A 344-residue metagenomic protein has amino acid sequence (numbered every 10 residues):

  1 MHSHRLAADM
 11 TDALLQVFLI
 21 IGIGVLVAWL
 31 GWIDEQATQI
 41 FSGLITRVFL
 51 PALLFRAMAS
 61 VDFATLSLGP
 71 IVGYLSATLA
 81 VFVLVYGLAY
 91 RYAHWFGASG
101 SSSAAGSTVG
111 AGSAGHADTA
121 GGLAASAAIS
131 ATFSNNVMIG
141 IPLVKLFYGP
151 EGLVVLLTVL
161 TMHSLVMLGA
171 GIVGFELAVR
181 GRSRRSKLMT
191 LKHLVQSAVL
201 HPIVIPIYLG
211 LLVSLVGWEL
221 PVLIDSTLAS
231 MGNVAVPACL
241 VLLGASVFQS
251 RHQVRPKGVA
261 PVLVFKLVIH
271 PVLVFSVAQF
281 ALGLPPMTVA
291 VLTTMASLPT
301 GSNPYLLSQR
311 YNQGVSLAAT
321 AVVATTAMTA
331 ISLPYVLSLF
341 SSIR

Functional and structural regions predicted by a protein language model:
M1-R344: Alpha-helical transmembrane segments of multi-pass small-molecule/ion transporters
